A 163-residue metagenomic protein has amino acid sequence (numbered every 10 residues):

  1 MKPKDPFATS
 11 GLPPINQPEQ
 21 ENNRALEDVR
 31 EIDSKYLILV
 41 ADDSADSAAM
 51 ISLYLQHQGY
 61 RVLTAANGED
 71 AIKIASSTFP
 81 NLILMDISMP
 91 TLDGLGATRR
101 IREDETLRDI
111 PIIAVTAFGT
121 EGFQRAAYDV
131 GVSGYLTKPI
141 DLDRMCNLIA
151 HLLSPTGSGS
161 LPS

Functional and structural regions predicted by a protein language model:
M1-L37, D143-S163: Non-catalytic signal-transmission and effector/linker regions of two-component phosphorelay proteins
A49-H57: Charged docking surfaces used in two-component/phosphorelay signaling
G59-A66, I74, L136: Short hydrophobic/Thr-rich beta-strand motif most characteristic of the beta2 strand and flanking loop of CheY-like
T78-L84: Active-site beta3 strand of CheY-like receiver
M89: Receiver (REC) domain active-site loop signature in two-component systems and cognate sites in sensor histidine kinases
S133: Short, glycine/charged-rich "phosphate-handling" switch motifs in NTP-dependent and phosphotransfer domains
